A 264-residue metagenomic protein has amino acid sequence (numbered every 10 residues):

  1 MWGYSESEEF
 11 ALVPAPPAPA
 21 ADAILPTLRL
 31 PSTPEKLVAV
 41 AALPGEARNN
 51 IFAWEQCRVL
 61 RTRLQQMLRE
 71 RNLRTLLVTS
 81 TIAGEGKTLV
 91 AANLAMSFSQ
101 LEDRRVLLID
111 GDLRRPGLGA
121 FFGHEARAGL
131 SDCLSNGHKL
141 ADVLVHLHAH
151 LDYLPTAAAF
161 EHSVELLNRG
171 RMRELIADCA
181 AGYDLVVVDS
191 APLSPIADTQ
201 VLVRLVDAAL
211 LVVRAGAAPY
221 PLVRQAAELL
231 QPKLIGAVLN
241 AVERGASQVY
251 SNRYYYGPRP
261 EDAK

Functional and structural regions predicted by a protein language model:
M1-L37: Long, basic/Gly/Ser/Thr-rich N-terminal segments that mediate initial subcellular attachment or targeting
W2-P14, R224-K264: Hydrophobic micro-sites
L30-T62, Q66-R69, T81-E85, R104-D184 (+2 more regions): P-loop/Walker-type NTP enzyme "switch/lid" segment
N72-L76: Pre-Walker A (Motif I) flank of P-loop NTPase domains
L77-T79, P155-T156, V188-D189, L211-R214 (+1 more regions): Conserved beta-strand segments of the P-loop GTPase G domain that flank and frequently precede/overlap
V90, L94: Hydrophobic positions on the alpha1 helix immediately C-terminal to the Walker A/P-loop
L193-P195, V206-V223: Conserved Switch II/interswitch segment of TRAFAC-class P-loop GTPases
